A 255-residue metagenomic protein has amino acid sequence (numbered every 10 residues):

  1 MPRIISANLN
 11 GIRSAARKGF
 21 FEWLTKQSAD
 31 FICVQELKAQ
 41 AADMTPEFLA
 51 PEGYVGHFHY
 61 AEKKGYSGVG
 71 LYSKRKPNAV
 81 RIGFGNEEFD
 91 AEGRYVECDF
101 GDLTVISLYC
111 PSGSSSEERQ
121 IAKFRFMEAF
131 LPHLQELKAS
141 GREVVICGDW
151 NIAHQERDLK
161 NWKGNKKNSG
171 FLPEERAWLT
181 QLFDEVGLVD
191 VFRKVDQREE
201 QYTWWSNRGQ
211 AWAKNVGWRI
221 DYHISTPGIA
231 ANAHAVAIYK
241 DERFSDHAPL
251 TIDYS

Functional and structural regions predicted by a protein language model:
M1-A50, A61, Y66-S67, L182: N-terminal, active-site-proximal structural segment of metallo-dependent hydrolase catalytic domains
P2-N10, D102-S114, C147: Active-site-proximal beta-strand elements of phosphoester/diester hydrolases
A7-N8, L24-A42, V105, L134-E156 (+4 more regions): Active-site beta-strand/loop signature of hydrolases that rely on acidic residues for catalysis
F31, E52-V55, F126-V216, I220: Metal-dependent phosphoesterases centered on the DNase I-like endonuclease/exonuclease/phosphatase
L37-Q40, P46-G113: Structured beta-strand-rich core segments of catalytic domains in phosphoester-bond hydrolases
K64-A79, E199, Q210-A231: Conserved beta strand-loop-helix elements of the APE1-like EEP
G85-N86, P111-M127, K163-N168: Surface-exposed cleft-lining segments at the edges of enzyme active sites
A237-S255: Surface polyanion/phosphate-binding segment centered on an Asp-His-Pro turn
